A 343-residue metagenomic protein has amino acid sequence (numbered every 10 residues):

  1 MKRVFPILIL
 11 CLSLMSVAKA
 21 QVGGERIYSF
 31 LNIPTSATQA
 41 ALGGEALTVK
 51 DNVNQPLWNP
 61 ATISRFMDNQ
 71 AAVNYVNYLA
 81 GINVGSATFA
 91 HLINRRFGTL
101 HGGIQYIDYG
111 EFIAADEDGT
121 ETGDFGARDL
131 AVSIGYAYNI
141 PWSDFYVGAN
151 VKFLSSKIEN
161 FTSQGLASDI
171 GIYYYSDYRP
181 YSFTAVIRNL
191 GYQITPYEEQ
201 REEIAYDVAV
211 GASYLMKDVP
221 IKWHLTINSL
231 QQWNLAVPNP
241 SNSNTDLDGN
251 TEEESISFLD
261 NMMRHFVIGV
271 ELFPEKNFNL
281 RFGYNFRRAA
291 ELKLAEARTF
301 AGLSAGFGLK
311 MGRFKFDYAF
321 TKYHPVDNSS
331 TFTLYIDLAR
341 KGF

Functional and structural regions predicted by a protein language model:
M1-V4, S143: Positively charged n-region of N-terminal signal peptides that target proteins for export
V4-M15: Sec-dependent N-terminal signal peptides
Q21-F343: Subset of outer-membrane beta-barrel
